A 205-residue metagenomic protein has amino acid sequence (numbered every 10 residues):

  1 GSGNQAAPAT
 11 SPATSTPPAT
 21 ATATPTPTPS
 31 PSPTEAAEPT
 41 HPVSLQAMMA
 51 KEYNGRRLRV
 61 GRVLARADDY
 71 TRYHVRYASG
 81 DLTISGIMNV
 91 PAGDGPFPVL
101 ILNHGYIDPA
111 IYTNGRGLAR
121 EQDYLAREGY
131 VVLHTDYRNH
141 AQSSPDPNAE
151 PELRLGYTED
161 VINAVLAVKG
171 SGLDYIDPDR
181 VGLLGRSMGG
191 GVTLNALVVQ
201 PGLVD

Functional and structural regions predicted by a protein language model:
G1-G3: N-terminal Sec signal peptide cleavage junction
Q5-T40: Ser/Thr-rich, Proline-interspersed low-complexity disordered segments
K51-D94: N-terminal cap/lid segment of alpha/beta-hydrolase-fold proteins
G95-F97, L102-S144: Short substrate-entry loop that stabilizes the transition state in hydrolases
P151-G172: Alpha/beta-hydrolase active-site loop
D174-S187: Alpha/beta-hydrolase fold nucleophile elbow
P178, L203-V204: Core-facing hydrophobic residues within beta-strands of well-ordered domains
G190-P201: Short glycine-enriched nucleophile-adjacent loop and the immediately C-terminal alpha-helix near the catalytic center
